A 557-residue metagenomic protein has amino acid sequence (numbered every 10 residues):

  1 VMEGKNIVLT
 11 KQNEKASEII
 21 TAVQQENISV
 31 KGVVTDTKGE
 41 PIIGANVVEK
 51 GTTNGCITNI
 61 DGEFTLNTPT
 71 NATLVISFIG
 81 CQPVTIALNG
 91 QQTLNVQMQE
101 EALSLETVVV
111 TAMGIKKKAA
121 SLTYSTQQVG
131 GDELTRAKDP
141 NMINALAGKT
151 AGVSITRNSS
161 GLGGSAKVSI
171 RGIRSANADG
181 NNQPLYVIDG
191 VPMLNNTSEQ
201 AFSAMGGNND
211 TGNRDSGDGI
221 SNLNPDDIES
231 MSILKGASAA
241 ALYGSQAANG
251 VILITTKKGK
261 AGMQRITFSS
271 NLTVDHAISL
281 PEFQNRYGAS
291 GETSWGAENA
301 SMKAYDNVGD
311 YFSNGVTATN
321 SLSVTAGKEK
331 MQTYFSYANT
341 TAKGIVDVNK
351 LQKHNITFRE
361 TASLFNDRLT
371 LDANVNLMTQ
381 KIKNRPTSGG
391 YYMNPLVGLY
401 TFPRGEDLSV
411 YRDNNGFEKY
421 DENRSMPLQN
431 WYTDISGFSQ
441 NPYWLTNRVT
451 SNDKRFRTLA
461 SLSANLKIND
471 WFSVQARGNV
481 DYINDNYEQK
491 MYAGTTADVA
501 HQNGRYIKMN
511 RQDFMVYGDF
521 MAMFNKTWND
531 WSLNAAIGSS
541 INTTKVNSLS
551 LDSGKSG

Functional and structural regions predicted by a protein language model:
M2-K50, T73-Q82, N89-T135, I143 (+1 more regions): Short, acidic, small-residue-rich periplasmic hinge/interaction motif at the N-terminus of Gram-negative outer-membrane
M2-V8, I60, A87-Q91, T156-G164 (+3 more regions): Short, glycine-/polar-rich solvent-exposed loops and beta-turns at beta-strand/coil boundaries
T10-V30, R136, P184, V274 (+2 more regions): Sec-exported N-terminal periplasmic low-complexity segments
K11-N13, V34, E49-G51, T68 (+11 more regions): Flexible glycine-/small-residue-rich
T53-E63: Short, acidic Ser/Thr/Gly-rich low-complexity loop/linker segments typical of extracellular and cell-surface proteins
A119, Q128, K149-G152, G161-A166 (+8 more regions): Residues embedded in well-ordered regular secondary structure
A151-I155, K167, D227-S230, A247-V274 (+4 more regions): Transmembrane beta-barrel strand/turn architecture of Gram-negative outer membrane proteins
F202-G206, F283-S290, L351-K353, S388-V397 (+3 more regions): Flexible, surface-exposed loop regions and adjacent strand-edge segments of Gram-negative outer-membrane beta-barrel
